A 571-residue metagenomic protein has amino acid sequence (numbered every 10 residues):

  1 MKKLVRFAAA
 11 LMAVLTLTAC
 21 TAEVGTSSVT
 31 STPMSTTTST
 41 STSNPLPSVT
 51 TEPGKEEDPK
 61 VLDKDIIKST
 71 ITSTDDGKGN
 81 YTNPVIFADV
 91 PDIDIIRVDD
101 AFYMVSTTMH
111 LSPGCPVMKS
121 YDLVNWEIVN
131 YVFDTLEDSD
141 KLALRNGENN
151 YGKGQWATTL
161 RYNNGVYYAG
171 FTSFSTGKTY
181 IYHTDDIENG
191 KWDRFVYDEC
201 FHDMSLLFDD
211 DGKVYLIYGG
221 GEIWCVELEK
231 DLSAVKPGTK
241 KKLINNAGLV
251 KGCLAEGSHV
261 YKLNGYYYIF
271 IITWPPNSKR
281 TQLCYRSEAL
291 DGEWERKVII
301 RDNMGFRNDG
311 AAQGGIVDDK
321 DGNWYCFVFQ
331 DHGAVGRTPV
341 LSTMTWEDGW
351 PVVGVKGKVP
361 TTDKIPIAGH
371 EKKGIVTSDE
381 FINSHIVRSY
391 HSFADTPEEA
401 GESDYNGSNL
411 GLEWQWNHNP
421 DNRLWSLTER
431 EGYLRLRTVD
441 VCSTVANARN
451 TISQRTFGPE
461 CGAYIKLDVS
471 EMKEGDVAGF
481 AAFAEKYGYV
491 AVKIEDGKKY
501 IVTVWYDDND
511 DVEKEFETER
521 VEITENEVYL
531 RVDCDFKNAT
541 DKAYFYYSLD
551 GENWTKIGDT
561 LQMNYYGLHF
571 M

Functional and structural regions predicted by a protein language model:
M1-T50: Gram-positive cell-envelope targeting signals
C20-G25, T32, N44-M571: Carbohydrate-active catalytic/glycan-binding domains of CAZyme proteins, especially the secreted or lumenal ectodomains
